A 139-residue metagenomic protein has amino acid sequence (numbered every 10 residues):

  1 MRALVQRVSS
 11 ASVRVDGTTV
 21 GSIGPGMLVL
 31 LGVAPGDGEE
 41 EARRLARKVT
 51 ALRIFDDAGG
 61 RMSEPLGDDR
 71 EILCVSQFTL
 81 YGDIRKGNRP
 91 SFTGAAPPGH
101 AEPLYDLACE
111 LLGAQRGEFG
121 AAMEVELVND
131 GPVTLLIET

Functional and structural regions predicted by a protein language model:
A3-V5, T134-L135: Short beta-strand scaffold segments in enzyme catalytic cores
V5-V13, G21: N-terminal intrinsically disordered, cationic/polar leader segments that include organellar targeting peptides
T19-D69, G82-E110, Q115: Compact, glycine-rich, soluble single-domain proteins
L45, V75, V133: Residue-level signal for inorganic ion chemistry
F78: Glycine/small-residue-rich phosphate/adenosyl-binding loop
E110-V128: Divalent-metal-activated hydrolytic enzyme cores
V125-E138: C-terminal edge-of-domain segments
